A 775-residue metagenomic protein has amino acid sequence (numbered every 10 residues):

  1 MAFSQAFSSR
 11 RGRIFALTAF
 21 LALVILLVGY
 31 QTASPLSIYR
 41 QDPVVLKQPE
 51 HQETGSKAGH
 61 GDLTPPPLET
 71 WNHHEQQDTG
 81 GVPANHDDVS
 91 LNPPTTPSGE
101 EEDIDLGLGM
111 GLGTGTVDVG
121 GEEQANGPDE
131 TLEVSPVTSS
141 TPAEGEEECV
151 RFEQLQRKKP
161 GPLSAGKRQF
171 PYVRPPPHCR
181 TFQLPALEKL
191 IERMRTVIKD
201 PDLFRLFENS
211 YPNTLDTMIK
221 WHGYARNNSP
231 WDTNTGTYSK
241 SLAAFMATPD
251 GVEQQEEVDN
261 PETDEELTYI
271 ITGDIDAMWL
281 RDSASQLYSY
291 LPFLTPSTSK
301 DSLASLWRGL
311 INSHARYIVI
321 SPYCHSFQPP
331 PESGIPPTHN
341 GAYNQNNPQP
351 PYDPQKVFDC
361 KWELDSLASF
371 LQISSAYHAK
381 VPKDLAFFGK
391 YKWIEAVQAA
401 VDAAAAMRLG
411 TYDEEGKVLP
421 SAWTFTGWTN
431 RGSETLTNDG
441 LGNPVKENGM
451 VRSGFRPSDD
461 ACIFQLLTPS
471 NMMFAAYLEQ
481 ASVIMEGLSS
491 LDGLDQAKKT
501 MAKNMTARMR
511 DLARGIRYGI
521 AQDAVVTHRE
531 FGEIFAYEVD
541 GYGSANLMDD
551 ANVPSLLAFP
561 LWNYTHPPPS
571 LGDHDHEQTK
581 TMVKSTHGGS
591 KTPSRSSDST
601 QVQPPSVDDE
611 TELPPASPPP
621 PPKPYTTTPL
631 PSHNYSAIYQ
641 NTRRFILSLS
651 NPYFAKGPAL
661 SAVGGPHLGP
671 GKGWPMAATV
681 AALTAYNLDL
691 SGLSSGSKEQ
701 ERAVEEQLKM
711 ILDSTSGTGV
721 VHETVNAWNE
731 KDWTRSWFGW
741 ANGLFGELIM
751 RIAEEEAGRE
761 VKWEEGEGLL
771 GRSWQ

Functional and structural regions predicted by a protein language model:
A2-E50: N-terminal signal-anchor transmembrane helix specifying type II single-pass membrane topology of secretory-pathway
S34-A143: Juxtamembrane luminal stem/stalk of type II transmembrane Golgi/ER carbohydrate-processing enzymes
P136, P142-R281, A342: Low-complexity, Ser/Thr/Pro/Gly-enriched N-terminal "stalk/linker" regions
F170-T181, T268-A284, S299, Y352-D365 (+5 more regions): Solvent-exposed loop and edge beta-strand segments that line ligand/cofactor-binding and catalytic clefts
F182-I198, S285-S299, S369-A386, M472-M501 (+4 more regions): Well-ordered alpha-helical scaffold segments within catalytic/enzyme domains
D276-N430, A741-A753: Aromatic-rich carbohydrate-recognition surfaces in CAZymes
L280, V319, Y323, P330 (+5 more regions): Extended ligand-binding clefts on enzyme/binding-domain cores
Q349-K356, C360, M548-P568, G671-Q775: C-terminal capping/lid segments that line or modulate ligand- or cofactor-binding pockets
